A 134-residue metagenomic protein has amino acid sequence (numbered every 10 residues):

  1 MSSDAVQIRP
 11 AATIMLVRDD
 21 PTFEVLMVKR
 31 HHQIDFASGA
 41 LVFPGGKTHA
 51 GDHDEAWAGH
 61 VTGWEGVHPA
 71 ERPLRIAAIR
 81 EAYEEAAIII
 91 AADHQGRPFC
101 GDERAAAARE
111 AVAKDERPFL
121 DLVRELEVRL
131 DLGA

Functional and structural regions predicted by a protein language model:
M1-A134: N-terminal leader/linker segments that precede catalytic domains of diphosphate-processing enzymes
